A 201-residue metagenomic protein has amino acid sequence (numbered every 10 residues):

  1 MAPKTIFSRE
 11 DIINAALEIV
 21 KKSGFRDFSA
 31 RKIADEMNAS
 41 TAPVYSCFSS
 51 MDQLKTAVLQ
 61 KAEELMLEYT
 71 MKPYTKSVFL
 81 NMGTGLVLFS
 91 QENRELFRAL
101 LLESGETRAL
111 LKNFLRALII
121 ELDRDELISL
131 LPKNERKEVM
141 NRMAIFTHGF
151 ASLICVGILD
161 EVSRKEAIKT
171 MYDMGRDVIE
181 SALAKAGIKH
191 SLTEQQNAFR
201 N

Functional and structural regions predicted by a protein language model:
I6-L17, R26-D27, N38, S46-M71 (+2 more regions): An amphipathic alpha-helix adjacent to DNA-recognition modules
K22-G24: Short helix-capping/hinge SLiMs at alpha-helix to coil transitions
R31, S40-A42: Key DNA-contact positions within bacterial/archaeal DNA-binding proteins
A34: The alpha-helix within a helix-turn-helix
Q60-M82, L118-S129: Amphipathic alpha-helical linker/stalk segments
F79-L115, A144-A151: Helical hydrophobic small-molecule/effector-binding pocket
S104-K133, K137-I145, K169-S181: Amphipathic alpha-helical packing segments from all-alpha helical-bundle domains
R124-L127, V156-N201: C-terminal peripheral helix-coil segments that are non-catalytic and often amphipathic
